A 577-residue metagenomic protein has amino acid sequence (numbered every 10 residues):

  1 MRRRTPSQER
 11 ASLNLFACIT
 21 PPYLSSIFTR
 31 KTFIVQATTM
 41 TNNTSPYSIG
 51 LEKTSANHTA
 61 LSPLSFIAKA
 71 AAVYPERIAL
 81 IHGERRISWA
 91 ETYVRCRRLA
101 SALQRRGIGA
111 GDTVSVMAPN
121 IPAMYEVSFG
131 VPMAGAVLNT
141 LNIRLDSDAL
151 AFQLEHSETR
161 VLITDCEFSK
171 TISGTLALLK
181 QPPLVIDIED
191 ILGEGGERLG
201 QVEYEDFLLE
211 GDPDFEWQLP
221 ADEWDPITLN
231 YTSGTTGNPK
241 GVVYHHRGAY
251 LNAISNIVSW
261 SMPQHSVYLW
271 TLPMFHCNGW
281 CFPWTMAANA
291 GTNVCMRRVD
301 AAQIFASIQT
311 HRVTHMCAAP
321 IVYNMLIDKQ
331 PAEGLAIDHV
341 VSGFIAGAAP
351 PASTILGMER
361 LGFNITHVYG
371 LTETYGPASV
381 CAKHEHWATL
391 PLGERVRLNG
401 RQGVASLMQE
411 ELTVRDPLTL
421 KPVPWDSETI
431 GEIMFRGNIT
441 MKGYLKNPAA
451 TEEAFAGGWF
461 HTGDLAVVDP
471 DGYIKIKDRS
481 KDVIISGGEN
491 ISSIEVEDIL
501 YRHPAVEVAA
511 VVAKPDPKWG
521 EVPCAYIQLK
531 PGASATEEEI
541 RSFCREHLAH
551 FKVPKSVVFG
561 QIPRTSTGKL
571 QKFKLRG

Functional and structural regions predicted by a protein language model:
V35-A37, F66, R105-R106, F129 (+2 more regions): Structural core segment of the AMP-binding/adenylate-forming
S55-A60, L64-A68, E76-I121, Y125-F129 (+2 more regions): Conserved AMP-binding/adenylate-forming core of the ANL superfamily
P75-E76, I186-D187, G200-V202, L209-Y231 (+2 more regions): Conserved pre-ATP/AMP-binding loop-to-beta segment of ANL
S88-A90, I227-L251: Conserved AMP-binding A3 loop
M124, L145, F152, L162-T164 (+8 more regions): AMP-binding/adenylate-forming catalytic core of the ANL superfamily
Y250-V267, F275-H315, K329-P331: Conserved AMP-binding/adenylation subdomain of ANL enzymes
A288, V313-A318, I327-R397, E410-E411 (+1 more regions): Gly/Ser/Thr-rich phosphate-binding loop
A405-M434, P470-D471, A533-E537, Q571: Conserved beta-loop-beta connector loops within the AMP-binding
